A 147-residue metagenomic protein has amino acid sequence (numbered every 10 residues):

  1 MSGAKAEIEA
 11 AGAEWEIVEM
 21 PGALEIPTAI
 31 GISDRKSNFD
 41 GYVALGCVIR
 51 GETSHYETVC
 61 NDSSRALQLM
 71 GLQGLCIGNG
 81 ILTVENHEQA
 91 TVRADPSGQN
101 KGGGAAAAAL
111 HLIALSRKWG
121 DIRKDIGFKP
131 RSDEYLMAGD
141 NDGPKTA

Functional and structural regions predicted by a protein language model:
M1-P21: Glycine-rich phosphate/diphosphate-binding loop of Rossmann-like nucleotide-binding domains
E7, A11, S33-S37, A66 (+3 more regions): Change "in soluble alpha/beta enzymes" to "in soluble alpha/beta proteins
M20-A23, G46-V48, I81-H87: Short, ordered loop/turn segments at secondary-structure junctions
E25-L67, G71: Glycine-rich phosphate-binding loop
E57-V92, K101-G104: Short, acidic/small-residue loops that bind anionic groups at enzyme active sites
Q99-S132: A charged, well-structured terminal subsegment
R123-A147: Intrinsically disordered, low-complexity charged/polar segments
